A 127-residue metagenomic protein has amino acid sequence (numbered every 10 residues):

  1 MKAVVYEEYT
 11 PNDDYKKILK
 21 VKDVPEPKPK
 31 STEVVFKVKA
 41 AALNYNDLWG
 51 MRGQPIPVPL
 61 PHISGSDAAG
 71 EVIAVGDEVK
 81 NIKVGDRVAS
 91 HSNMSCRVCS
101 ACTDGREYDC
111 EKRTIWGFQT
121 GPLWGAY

Functional and structural regions predicted by a protein language model:
M1-V4: Short structural boundary motif marking the start of a folded domain
E7-N12, A41: Short polar catalytic/cofactor-binding loops
P11-Y15, K80: Short, solvent-exposed loop/turn segments that connect beta-strands within catalytic domains and beta-strand-rich
D14-P25: Short glycine/threonine/proline-enriched tight-turn/helix- or strand-capping micro-motif at secondary-structure
P25-A41, Q54-T103, P122-L123: Glycine-rich beta-strand-centered segment in the early N-terminal region that forms part of a ligand/cofactor-binding
N46-R52: Cytochrome P450 core scaffold surrounding the K-helix E-X-X-R motif and the conserved "meander" helix-loop region
T103-G121: Iron-sulfur (Fe-S) cluster-binding segments and ferredoxin-like electron-carrier domains, especially [2Fe-2S]
G125-Y127: Short Fe-S-cluster ligation motifs
